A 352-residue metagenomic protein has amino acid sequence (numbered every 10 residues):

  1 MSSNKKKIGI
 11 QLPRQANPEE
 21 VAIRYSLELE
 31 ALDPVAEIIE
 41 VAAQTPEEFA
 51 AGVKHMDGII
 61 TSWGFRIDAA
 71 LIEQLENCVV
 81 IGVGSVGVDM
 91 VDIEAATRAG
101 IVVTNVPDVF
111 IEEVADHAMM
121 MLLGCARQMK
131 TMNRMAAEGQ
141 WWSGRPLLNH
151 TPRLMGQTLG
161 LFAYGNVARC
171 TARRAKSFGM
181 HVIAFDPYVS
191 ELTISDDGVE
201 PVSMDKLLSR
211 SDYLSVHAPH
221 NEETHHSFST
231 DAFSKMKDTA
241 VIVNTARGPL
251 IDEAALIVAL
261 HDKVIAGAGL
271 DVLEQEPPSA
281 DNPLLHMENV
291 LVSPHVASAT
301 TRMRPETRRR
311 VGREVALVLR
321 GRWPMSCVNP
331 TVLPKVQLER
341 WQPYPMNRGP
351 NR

Functional and structural regions predicted by a protein language model:
M1-M56, L319, K335-V336, R340-R352: N-terminal glycine-/charge-rich "phosphate-binding" loop or analogous flexible N-terminal tail
S3-N4, P34, L147-D238, M346-R352: Rossmann-like dinucleotide/phosphate-binding beta-alpha-beta segment
I67-L71, P187-P283, A299: Rossmann-like adenosine-cofactor binding region
G84-S85, I101-E112, D186, M204-D205 (+1 more regions): Short beta->alpha connector loops at strand-helix junctions that form conserved, small/polar/Pro-enriched
A99, P107-T158, C170-R173, P324-P330: Phosphate-binding beta-alpha-beta segment of Rossmann-like dinucleotide-binding domains, i.e., the NAD(P)
M287-R309: Adenosine-phosphate binding glycine-rich loop
E306-M325: Internal hydrophobic alpha-helix adjacent to the cofactor/substrate pocket in enzyme cavities
